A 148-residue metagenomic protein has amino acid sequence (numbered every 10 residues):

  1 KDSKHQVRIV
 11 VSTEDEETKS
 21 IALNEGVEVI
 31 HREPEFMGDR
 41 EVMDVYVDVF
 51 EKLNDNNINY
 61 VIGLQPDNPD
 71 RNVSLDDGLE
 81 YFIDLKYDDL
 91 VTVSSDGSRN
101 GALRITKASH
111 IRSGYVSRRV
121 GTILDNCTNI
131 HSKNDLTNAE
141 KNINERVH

Functional and structural regions predicted by a protein language model:
K1-N57: Conserved N-terminal catalytic core of the sugar/cofactor nucleotidyltransferase
V27, N144-E145: Residue-level marker of structural boundaries
V29, G63-L64: Short glycine-rich or small-residue beta-strand-to-loop segments that form or flank ligand, phosphate, metal/Fe-S
R40-D48, N57-Y60, P66-T137, K141 (+1 more regions): Conserved core of the sugar-phosphate nucleotidyltransferase
